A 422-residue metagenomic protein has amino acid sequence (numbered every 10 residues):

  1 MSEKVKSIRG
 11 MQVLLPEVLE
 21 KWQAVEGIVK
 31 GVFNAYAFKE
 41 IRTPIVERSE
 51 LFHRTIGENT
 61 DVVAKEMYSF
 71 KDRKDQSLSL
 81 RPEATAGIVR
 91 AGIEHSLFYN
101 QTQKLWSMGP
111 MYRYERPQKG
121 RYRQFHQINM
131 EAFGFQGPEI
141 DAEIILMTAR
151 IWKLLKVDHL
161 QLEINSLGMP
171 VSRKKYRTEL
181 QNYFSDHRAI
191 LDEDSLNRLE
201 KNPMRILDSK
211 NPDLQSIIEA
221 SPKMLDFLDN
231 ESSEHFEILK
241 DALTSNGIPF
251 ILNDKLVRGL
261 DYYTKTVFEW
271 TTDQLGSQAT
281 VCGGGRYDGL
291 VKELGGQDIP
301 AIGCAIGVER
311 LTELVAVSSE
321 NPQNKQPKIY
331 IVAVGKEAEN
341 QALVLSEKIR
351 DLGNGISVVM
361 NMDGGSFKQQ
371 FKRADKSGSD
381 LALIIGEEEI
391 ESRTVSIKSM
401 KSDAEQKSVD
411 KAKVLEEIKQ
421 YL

Functional and structural regions predicted by a protein language model:
M1-L422: TRNA-recognition modules of translation machinery and tRNA-sensing kinases, especially anticodon-binding
